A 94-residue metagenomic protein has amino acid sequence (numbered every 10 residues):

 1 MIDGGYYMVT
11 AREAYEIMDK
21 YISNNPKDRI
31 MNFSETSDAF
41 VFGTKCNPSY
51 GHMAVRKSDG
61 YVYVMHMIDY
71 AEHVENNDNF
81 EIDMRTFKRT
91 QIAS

Functional and structural regions predicted by a protein language model:
I2, N24-K27, M31, S37 (+2 more regions): Intrinsic-disorder/low-complexity regions
I2-D28, R85-F87, A93: Short, non-transmembrane alpha-helical segments in secretory-pathway proteins
I2-M8, D38, S58, I68: Proteins with a high burden of low-complexity, intrinsically disordered sequence enriched in S/T/G/P/A and R, requiring
P26-V62: Exposed beta-strand-loop-beta-strand "reactive/processing" segments of non-cytosolic proteins
S58-K88: A short, surface-exposed interaction/processing loop segment used at functional sites
